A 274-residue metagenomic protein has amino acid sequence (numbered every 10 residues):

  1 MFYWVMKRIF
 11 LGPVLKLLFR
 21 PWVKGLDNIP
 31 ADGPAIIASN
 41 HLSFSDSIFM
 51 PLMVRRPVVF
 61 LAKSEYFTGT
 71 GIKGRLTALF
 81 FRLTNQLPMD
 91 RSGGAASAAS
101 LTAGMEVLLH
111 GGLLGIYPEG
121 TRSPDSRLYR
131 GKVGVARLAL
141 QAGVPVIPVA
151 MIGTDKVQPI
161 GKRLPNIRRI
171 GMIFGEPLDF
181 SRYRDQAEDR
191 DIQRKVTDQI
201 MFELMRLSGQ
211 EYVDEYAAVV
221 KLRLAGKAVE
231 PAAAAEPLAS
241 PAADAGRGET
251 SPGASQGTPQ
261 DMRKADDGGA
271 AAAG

Functional and structural regions predicted by a protein language model:
M1-R20, T70-N85, R163-R169: Alpha-helical membrane-targeting segments
F2, A98-G274: Non-catalytic C-terminal accessory region of glycerolipid acyltransferases and related lyso-lipid remodeling enzymes
I9, P21-L26, D46-S47, G74 (+2 more regions): A generic local structural motif
F10-G12, L83-R91, P118-R122: Short, basic, glycine/proline-bearing loop/turn elements
K16, I29-G94: Catalytic core of membrane glycerolipid acyltransferases/transacylases, capturing the structured, soluble-facing
K16-V23, A96-A98, D155: Short gly/ser/thr-rich secondary-structure transition/capping motifs
P21, R56-P57, L87, G111 (+1 more regions): Secondary-structure boundary/capping positions in well-ordered alpha/beta enzyme cores
